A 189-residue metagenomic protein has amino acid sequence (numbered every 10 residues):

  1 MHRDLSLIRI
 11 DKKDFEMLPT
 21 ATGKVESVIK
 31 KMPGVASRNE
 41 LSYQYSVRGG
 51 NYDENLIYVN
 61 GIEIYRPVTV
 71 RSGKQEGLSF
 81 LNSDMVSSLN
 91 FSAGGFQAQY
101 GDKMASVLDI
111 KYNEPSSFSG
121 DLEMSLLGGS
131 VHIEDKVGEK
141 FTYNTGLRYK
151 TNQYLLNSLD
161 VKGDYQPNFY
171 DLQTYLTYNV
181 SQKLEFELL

Functional and structural regions predicted by a protein language model:
H2-N55, G61-F96, M104-V107, N113: Periplasmic N-terminal accessory/gating domains of Gram-negative outer-membrane beta-barrel systems
R38-N39, Y100, E123-S125, D164-N168: Short sequence motifs at beta-strands and strand-loop junctions characteristic of Gram-negative outer-membrane
Y43, M104-S106, F118, M124-V131 (+1 more regions): Hydrophobic, lipid-facing positions within transmembrane beta-strands of outer-membrane proteins
Y52, I64, L127, K150-Y154 (+1 more regions): Structural signature of outer-membrane beta-barrel domains
N55, M85, S116-G120, E139-Y143 (+1 more regions): Outer-envelope beta-barrel architecture signal
G73-K74, S117-S119, S158-G163: Extracellular loop and loop/strand-boundary signature of outer-membrane beta-barrel proteins
A93-G95, Y112, L126-G128, Y149-Q153: Transmembrane beta-strands of outer-membrane beta-barrel pores
L127-Y149, K162-L189: Transmembrane beta-barrel wall of Gram-negative outer-membrane proteins
